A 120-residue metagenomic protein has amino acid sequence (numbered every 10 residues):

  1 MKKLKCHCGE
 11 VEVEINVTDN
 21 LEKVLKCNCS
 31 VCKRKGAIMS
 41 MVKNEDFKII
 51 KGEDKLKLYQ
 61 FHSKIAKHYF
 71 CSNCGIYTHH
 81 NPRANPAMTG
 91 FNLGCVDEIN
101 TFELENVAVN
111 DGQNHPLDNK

Functional and structural regions predicted by a protein language model:
M1-K120: A short Gly-Trp-Pro
